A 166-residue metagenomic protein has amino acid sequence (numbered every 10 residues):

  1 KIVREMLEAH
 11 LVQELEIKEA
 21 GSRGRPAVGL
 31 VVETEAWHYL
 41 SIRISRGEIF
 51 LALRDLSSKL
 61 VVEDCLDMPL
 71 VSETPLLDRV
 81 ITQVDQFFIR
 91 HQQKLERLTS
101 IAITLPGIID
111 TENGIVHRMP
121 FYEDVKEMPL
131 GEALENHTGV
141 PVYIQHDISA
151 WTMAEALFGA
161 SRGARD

Functional and structural regions predicted by a protein language model:
I2-R4: Short, hydrophobic-biased segments on the C-terminal half of alpha helices that form "recognition helices"
A9, S57, E112-N113: Residue-level recognition of short loop/turn positions
A9-I17: A short, conserved structural fragment
I17-Y39, H146-D166: Conserved phosphate-binding catalytic cores of ATP/NTP-utilizing and phosphoryl-transfer enzymes
G21, E48, L60, D110 (+1 more regions): Flexible, glycine-rich phosphate/dinucleotide-binding loops and adjacent beta-alpha linkers at cofactor/substrate
P26-E63: Gly/Thr-rich phosphate-binding beta-strand-loop-beta motif of the actin/hexokinase/Hsp70
C65, P69-D166: Glycine-rich phosphate-binding loop and adjoining helix at the ATP-binding site of ATP-dependent phosphoryl-transfer
